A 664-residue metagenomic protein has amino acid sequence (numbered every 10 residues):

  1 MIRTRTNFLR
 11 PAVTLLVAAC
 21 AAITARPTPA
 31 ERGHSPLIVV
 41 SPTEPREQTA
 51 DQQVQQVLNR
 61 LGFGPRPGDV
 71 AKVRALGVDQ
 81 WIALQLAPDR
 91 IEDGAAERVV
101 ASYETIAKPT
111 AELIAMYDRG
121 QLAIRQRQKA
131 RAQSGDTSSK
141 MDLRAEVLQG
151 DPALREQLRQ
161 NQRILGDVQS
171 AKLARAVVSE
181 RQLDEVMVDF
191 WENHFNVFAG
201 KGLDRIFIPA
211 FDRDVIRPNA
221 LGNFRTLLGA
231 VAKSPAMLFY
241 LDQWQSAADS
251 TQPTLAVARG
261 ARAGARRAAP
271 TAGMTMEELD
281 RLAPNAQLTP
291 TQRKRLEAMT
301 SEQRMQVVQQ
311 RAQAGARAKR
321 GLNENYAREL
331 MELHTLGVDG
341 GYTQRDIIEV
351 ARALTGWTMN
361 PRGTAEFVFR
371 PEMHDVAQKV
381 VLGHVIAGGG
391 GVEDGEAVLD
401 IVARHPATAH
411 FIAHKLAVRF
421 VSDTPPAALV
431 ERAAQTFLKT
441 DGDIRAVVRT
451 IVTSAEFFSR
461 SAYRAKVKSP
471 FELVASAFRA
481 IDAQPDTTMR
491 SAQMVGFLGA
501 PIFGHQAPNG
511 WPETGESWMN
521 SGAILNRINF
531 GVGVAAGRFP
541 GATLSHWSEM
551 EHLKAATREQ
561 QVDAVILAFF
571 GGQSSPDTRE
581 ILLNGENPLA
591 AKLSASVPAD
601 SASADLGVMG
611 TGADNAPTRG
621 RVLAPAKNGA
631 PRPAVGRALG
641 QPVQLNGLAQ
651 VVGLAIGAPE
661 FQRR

Functional and structural regions predicted by a protein language model:
M1-F8: N-terminal secretory signal peptides that target proteins for export/translocation
R10-A22: Bacterial N-terminal signal peptides
C20-S35: Signal peptide processing junction and immediate N-terminal pro/mature segment of secreted/exported proteins
E31-P42, R46-A50, Q55-D69, A96 (+4 more regions): Flexible, low-complexity segments enriched for small/polar residues
P67-F190, H194, A199-A210, V215-N219 (+3 more regions): N-terminal accessory alpha/beta regions
V147-L158, Q162, V168-K172, D204-N219 (+4 more regions): Active-site substrate-binding loop specific to GH73 endo-beta-N-acetylglucosaminidase modules in bacterial autolysins
V186, F211-D212, A236-M237, A568 (+1 more regions): Surface-exposed interaction patches
V186-M187, R225-T226, A446-V447, G647-V651: Alpha-helical scaffolds flanking conserved acidic
